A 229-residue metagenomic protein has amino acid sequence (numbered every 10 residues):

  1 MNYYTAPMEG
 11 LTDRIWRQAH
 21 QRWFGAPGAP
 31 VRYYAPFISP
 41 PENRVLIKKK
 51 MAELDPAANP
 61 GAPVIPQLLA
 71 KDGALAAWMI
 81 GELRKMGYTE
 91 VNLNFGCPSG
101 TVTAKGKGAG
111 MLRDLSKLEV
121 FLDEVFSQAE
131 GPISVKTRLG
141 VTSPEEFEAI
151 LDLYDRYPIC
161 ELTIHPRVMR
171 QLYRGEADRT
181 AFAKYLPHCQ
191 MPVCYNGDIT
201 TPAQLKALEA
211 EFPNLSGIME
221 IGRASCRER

Functional and structural regions predicted by a protein language model:
M1-R229: Flavin-dependent oxidoreductase catalytic cores
